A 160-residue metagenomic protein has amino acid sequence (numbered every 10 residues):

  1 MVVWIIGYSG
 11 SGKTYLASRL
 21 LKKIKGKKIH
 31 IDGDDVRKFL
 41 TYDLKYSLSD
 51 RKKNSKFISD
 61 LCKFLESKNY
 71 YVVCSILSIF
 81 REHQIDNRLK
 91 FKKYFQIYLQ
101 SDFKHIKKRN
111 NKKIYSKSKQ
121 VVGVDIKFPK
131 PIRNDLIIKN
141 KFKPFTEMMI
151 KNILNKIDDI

Functional and structural regions predicted by a protein language model:
V2: Walker A (P-loop) ATP-phosphate-binding motif of ABC ATPase nucleotide-binding domains
I5: Hydrophobic anchor at the beta1->P-loop junction of P-loop NTPases
Y8: P-loop (Walker A) phosphate-binding loop of NTP-binding proteins
S11: ATP-binding Walker
T14: Walker A/P-loop
A17-K63: Conserved substrate/cofactor phosphate-moiety recognition/catalytic segment in nucleotide-dependent phosphotransferases
V73-S75, N87-R109, I138: Conserved phosphate-donor/acceptor-positioning beta-strand/loop module used by diverse small-molecule
Q100, K108-I160: Small-molecule kinase domains that catalyze NTP-dependent phosphoryl transfer to phosphate-bearing small molecules
